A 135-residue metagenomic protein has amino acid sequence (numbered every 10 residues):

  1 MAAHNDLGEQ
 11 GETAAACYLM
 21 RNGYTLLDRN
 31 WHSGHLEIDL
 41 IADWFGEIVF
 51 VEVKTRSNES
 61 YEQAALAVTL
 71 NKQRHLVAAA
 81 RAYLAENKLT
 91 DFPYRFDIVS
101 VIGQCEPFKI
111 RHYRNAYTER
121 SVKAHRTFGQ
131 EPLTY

Functional and structural regions predicted by a protein language model:
M1-R29: Acidic-basic catalytic patches of nuclease active cores, encompassing PD-(D/E)XK and other metal-cofactor nuclease
A2, D6, Q10, H35 (+3 more regions): Residues at secondary-structure transition points
L19, I38-Y61, V68, L76: Conserved catalytic cores of phosphodiester-cleaving nucleases, focusing on short active-site segments
S33-L36, E106: Short acidic/glycine-enriched loop/turn segments that link adjacent beta-strands
H35, I48-F50, P93, I110: Structural motif
T55-Q104: Catalytic cores of nucleic-acid endonucleases
E86-Y135: Domain-level recognition of nuclease-like catalytic cores that cleave nucleotide substrates
